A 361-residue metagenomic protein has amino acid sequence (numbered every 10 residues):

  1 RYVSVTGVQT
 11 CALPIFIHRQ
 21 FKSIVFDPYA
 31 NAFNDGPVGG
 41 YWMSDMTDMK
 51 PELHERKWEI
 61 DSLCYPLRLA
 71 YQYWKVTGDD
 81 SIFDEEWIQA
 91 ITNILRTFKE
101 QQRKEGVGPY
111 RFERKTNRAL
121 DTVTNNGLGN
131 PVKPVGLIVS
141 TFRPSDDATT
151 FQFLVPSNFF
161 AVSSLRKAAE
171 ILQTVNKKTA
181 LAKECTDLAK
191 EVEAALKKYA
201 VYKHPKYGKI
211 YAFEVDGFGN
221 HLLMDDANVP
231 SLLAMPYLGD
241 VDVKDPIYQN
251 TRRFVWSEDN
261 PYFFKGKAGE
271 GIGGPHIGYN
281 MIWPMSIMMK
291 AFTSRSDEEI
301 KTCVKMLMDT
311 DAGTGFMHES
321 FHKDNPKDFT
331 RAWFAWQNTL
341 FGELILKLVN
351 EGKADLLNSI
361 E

Functional and structural regions predicted by a protein language model:
R1, R68-K75, S163-T174, Y237-D240 (+2 more regions): Short glycine/serine- and small hydrophobic-enriched flexible loop segments
Y2-C11: Single conserved hydrophobic/aromatic residue that forms the stacking wall/gate of nucleotide- or nucleobase-binding
A12-R68, F83, K99-T116, N126 (+1 more regions): Helix-terminus loop motifs that line ligand-binding clefts
P14-I24, L67, Y71, D84-K99 (+5 more regions): Hydrophobic core segments within long, regular secondary-structure runs in both alpha- and beta-rich folds
V25, Y29, M46, R96-V162 (+2 more regions): Extended ligand-binding clefts on enzyme/binding-domain cores
S44-E59, L222-K244, Y279-E361: C-terminal capping/lid segments that line or modulate ligand- or cofactor-binding pockets
L63, L67-A70, N158, L165 (+3 more regions): TPR repeat positional signature
Y73-E86, A148, Q152, K167-D187: Inter-helical turn/loop segments and adjacent helix faces that build the functional surface of alpha-helical bundle
